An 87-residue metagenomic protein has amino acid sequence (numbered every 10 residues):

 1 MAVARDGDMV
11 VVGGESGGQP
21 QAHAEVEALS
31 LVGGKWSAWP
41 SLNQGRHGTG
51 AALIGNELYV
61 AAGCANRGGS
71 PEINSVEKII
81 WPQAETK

Functional and structural regions predicted by a protein language model:
M1-K87: Kelch-like beta-propeller repeat domains
